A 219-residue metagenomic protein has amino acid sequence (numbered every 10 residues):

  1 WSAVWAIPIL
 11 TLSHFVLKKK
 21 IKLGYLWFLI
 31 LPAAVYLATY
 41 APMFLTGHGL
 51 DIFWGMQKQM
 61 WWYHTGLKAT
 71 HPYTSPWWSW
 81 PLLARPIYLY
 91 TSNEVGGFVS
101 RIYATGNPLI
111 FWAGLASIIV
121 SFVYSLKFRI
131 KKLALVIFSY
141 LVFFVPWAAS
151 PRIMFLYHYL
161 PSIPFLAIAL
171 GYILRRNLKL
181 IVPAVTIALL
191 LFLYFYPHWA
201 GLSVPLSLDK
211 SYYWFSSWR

Functional and structural regions predicted by a protein language model:
W5, I153-R175: Hydrophobic/aromatic-rich transmembrane helices and adjacent perimembrane loops
W5-A33, R129, L174: Perimembrane helix-loop-helix junctions
L12, A41, L45-T46, R176-R219: Transmembrane helical bundles and short interhelical boundary loops of multi-pass, membrane-embedded
A33-L83, S203-Y213: Aromatic-rich transmembrane-lumenal/periplasmic boundary elements in polytopic membrane proteins
S79-T105, L208-R219: Juxtamembrane membrane-water interface segments that cap and precede transmembrane helices
N93-G97, R101-I130: Hydrophobic, aromatic-rich transmembrane alpha-helices and their immediate juxtamembrane boundary segments
A116-I118, F128-A148: Transmembrane alpha-helix segments characteristic of polytopic inner-membrane glycan-assembly/cell-envelope
W147-L160, H198-L202: Membrane-interface catalytic loops of GT-C/OST-like multi-pass glycosylation enzymes that act
